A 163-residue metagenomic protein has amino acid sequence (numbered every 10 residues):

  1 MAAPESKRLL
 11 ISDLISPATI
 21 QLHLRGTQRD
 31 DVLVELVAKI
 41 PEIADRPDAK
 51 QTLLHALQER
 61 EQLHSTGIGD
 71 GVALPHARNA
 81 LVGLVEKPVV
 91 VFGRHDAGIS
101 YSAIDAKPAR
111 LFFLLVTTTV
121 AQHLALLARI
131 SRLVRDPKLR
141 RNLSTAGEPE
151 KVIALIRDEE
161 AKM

Functional and structural regions predicted by a protein language model:
M1-M163: Cytosolic covalent-transfer regions centered on His/Cys nucleophiles that carry phosphoryl or persulfide groups
